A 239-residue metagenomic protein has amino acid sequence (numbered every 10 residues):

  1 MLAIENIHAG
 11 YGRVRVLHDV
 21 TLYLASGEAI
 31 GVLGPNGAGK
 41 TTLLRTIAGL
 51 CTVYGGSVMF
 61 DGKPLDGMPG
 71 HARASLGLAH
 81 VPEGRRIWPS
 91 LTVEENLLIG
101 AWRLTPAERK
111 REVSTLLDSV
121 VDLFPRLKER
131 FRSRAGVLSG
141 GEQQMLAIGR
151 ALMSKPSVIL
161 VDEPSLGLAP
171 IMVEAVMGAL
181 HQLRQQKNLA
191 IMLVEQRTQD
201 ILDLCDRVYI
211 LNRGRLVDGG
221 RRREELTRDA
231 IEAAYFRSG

Functional and structural regions predicted by a protein language model:
G12, M68, V93-E112, L123-P125 (+2 more regions): ABC-type ATPase nucleotide-binding domains, specifically the catalytic core motifs of the NBD
L33-P35: The feature captures the beta-strand-to-loop junction immediately N-terminal to the Walker
A48: Helix-to-loop junction immediately C-terminal to a conserved catalytic motif
G56-P64, L76, E112-L117, D218: Conserved ABC transporter NBD signature motif
A151-L152: ABC ATPase C-loop
E174-K187: Helical segment within the ABC ATPase nucleotide-binding domain
